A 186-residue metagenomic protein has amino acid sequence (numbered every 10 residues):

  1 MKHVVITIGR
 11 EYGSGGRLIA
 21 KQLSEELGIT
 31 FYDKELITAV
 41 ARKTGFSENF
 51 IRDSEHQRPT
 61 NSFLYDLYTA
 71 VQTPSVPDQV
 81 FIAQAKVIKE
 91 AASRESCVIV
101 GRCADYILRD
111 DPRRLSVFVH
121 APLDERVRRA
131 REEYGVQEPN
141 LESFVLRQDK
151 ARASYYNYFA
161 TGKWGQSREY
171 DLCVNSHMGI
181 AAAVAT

Functional and structural regions predicted by a protein language model:
K2-R10, E95: Pre-Walker A (Motif I) flank of P-loop NTPase domains
I8-S24: Glycine-rich phosphate-binding P-loop
T30-A41: Short beta-strand-centered segment that lines the nucleotide-binding/catalytic pocket of NTP-utilizing
A41-S96: ATP-dependent small-molecule kinase phosphotransfer cores that center on conserved nucleotide phosphate-binding segments
K89, Y158-T186: NTP-dependent small-molecule kinase module
A104-Y106, A121-R126, M178-I180: Conserved nucleotide-binding/hydrolysis micro-motifs of P-loop NTPases
D110-E133, E138-Q148: Conserved phosphate-donor/acceptor-positioning beta-strand/loop module used by diverse small-molecule
